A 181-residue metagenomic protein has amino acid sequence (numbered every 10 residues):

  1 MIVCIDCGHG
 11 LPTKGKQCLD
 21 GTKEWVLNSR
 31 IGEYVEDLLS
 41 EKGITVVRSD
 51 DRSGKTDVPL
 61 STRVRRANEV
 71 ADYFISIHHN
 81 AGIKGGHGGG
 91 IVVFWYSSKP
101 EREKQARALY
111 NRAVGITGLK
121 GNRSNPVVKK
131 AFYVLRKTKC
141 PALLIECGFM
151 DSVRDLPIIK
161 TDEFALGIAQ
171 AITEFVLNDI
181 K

Functional and structural regions predicted by a protein language model:
I2-E101: Catalytic-core regions of hydrolytic enzymes
V3-D6, G15, E69-V70, F74-S76 (+2 more regions): Active-site-adjacent mobile loop/cap segments within catalytic or ligand-binding domains
L11, L19, L27, L38-L39 (+8 more regions): Generic detector of leucine side chains in alpha-helical contexts
L19-D20, V46-R48, R52-D57, R123-P141: A broadly tuned preference for mixed-charge, low-complexity surface segments
D20, G86, A106, K160-D162: Hydrophobic alpha-helical segments
G32, E36, V64, E103-Y110 (+4 more regions): Extracytoplasmic/secreted envelope proteins and their assembly/folding machinery, especially bacterial periplasmic
E36-I44, N68-D72, Y110-G118, T173 (+2 more regions): Sec-exported extracytoplasmic/periplasmic mature domains
P100-V128: Active-site-adjacent substrate-binding region of metalloamidase/peptidase-like peptide-processing proteins
